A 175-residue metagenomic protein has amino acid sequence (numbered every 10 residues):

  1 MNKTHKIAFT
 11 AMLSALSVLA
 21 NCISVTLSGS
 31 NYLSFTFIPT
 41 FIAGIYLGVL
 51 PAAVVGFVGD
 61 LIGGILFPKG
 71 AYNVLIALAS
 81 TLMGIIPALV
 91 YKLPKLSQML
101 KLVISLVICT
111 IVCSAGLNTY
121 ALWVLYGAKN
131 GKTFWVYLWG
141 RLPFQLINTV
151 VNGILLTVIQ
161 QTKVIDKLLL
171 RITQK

Functional and structural regions predicted by a protein language model:
M1-K175: Loop-helix junctions at membrane interfaces
